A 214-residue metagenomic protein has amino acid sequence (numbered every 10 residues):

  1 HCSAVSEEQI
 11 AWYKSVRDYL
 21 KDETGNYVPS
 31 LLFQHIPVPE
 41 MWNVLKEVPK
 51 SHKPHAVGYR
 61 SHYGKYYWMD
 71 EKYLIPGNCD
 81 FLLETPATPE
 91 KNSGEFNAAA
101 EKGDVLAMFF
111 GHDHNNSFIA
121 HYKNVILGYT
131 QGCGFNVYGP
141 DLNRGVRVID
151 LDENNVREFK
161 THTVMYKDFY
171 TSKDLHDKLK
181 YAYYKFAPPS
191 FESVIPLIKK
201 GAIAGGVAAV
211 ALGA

Functional and structural regions predicted by a protein language model:
C2-D113: His/acidic metal-ligating clusters that form di-metal
V5, V16, V28, V38 (+12 more regions): Extended aliphatic helical segments
Y13, H176-K178, A214: In a subset of proteins, long, contiguous C-terminal domains/tails are tracked
P76-A87, S93-K102, H114-G201: Binuclear metal-dependent phosphoesterase catalytic core
K199-A214: Hydrophobic alpha-helical topogenic segments used for membrane insertion/localization
